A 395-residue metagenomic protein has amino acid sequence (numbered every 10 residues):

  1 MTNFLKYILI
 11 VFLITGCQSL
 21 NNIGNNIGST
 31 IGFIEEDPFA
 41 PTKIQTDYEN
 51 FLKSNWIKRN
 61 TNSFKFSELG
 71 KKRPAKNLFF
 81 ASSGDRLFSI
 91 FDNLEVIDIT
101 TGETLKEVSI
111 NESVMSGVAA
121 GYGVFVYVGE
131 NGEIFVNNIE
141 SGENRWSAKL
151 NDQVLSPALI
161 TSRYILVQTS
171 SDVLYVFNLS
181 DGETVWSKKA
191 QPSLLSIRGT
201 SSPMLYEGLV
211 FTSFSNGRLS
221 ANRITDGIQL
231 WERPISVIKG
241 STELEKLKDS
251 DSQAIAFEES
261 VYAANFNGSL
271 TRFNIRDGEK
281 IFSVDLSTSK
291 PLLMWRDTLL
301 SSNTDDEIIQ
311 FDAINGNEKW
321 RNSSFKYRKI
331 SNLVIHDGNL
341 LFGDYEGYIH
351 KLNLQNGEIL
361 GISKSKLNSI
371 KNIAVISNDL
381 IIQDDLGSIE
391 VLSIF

Functional and structural regions predicted by a protein language model:
T15-K43: Bacterial Sec signal peptide processing site at the extreme N-terminus
L20-G28, Y48-A81, L105-G121, N144-T161 (+5 more regions): Extracytoplasmic beta-rich repeat domains
I90-D92, G129-E130, T169-S170, F214-S215 (+4 more regions): Structural signature of WD-repeat beta-propellers
D98-G102, N138-G142, N178-G182, R223-G227 (+4 more regions): Short loop/turn segments that connect beta-strands within beta-propeller blades
S302-I309, N317-K351: Loop/turn-rich, solvent-exposed surfaces of beta-rich toroidal or solenoidal domains
S365-F395: Blade-level signature of beta-propeller repeat domains, shared across WD40, Kelch, NHL, RCC1 and BNR/Asp-box propellers
